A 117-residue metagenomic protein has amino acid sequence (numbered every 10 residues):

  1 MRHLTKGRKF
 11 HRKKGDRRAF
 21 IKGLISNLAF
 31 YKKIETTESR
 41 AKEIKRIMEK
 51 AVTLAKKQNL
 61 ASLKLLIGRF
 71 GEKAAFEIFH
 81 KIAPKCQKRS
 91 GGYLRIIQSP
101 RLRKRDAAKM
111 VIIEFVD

Functional and structural regions predicted by a protein language model:
R2-R12, G23-F30, I34-D117: Structured, basic alpha/beta domains of bacterial-type, RNA-associated proteins
F20: Basic, ligand-binding patches in group-transfer machinery, especially extracytoplasmic/periplasmic segments
